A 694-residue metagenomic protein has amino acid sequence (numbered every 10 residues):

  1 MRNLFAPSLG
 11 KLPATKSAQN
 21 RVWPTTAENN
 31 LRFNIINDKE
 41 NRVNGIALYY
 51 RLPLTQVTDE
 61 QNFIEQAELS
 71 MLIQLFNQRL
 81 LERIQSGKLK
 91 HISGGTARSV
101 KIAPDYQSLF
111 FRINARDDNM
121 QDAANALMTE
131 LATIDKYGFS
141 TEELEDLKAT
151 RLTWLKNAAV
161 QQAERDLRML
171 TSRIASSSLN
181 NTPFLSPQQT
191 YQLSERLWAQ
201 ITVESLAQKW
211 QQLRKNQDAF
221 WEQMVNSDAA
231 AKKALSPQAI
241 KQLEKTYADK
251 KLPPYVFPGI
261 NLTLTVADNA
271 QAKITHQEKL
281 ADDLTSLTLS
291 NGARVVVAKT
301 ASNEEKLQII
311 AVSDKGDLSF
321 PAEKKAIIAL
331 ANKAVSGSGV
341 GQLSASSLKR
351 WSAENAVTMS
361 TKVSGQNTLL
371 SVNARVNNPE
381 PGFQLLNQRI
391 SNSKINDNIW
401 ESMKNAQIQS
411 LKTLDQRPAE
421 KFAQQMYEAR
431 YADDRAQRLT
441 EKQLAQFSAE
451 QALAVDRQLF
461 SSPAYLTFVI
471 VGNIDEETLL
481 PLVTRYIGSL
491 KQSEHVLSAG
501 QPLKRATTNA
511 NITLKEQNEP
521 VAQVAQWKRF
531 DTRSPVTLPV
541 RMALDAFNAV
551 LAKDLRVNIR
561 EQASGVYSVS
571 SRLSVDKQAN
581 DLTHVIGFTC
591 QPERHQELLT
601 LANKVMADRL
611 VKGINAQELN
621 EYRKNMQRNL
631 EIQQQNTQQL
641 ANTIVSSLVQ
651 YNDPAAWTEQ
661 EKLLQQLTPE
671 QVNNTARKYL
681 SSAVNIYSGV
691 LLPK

Functional and structural regions predicted by a protein language model:
M1, R42-I64, L80-W198, A219-V225 (+10 more regions): M16 family metallopeptidases and their MPP-like homologs
M1-A67, Q74-E82, L89, E145-A149 (+7 more regions): Proteolytic maturation boundary segments
L72-F76, V340, L551, I559: Extracytoplasmic
I201-S205, K209, K394-I395, W400 (+1 more regions): Peptidyl-prolyl cis-trans isomerase
F460-S461: Flexible, low-complexity linker/tail segments at the boundary of structured domains
